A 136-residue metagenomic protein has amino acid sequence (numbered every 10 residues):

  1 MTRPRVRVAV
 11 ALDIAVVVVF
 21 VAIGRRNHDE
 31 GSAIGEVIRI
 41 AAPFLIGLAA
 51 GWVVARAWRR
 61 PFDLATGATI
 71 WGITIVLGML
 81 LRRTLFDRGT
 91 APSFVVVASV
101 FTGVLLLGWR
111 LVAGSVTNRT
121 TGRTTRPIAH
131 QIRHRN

Functional and structural regions predicted by a protein language model:
T2-E36: Membrane-helix boundary elements
P4, V8-A9, G103-T125: Membrane-water interface at the C-terminal end of transmembrane alpha helices
V18, P43, T69-L81, F101-T102: Small-residue-rich segments of transmembrane alpha-helices in multi-pass membrane proteins, especially helix faces
V19-N27, I46, A50-W58, L77-L85 (+1 more regions): Alpha-helical membrane-inserting segments
I34-I46: Structural signature of hydrophobic alpha-helical transmembrane segments
A55-V76, P92-S99: Internal alpha-helical transmembrane segments of multi-pass membrane proteins
L81-V97: Membrane-helix boundary connector in multi-pass membrane proteins
T120-N136: Short, highly charged, low-complexity non-transmembrane loops/tails of multi-pass membrane proteins
